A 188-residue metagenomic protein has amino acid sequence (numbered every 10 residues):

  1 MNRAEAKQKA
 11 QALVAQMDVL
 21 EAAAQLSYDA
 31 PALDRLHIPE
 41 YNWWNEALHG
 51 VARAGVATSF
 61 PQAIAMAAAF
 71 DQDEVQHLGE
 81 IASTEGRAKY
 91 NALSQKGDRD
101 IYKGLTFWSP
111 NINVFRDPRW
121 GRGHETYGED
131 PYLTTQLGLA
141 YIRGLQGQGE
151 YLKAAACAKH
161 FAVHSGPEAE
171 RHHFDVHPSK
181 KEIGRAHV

Functional and structural regions predicted by a protein language model:
M1-H187: Glycoside hydrolase catalytic-domain context in secreted enzymes
